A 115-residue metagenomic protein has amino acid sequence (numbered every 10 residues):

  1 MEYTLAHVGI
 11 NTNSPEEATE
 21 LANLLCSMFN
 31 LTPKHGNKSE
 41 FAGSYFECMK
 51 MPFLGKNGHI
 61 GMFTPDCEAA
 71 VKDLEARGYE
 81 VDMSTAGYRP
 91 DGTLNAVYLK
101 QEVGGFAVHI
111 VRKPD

Functional and structural regions predicted by a protein language model:
M1-A22, G55-M62, P114: N-terminal beta-strand motif that seeds the catalytic metal site of vicinal oxygen chelate
M1-Y3, N23, S27-G36, S44-M51 (+1 more regions): Vicinal oxygen chelate
G9, N13-S14, C67, Y98-K100 (+1 more regions): Alpha-helix initiation/capping motif
K56-A86: Mid-chain, well-packed structural core segment of small domains
